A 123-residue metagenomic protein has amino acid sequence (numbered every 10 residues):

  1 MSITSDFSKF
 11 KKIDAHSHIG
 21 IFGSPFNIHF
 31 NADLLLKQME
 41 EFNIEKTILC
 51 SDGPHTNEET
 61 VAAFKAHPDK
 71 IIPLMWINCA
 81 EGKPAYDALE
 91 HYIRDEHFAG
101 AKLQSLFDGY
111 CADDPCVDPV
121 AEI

Functional and structural regions predicted by a protein language model:
M1-V61: An N-terminally biased module of ancient metal coordination in phosphate/nucleic-acid-related enzymes
P54-I123: Active-site gating/metal-coordination segments in enzymes
